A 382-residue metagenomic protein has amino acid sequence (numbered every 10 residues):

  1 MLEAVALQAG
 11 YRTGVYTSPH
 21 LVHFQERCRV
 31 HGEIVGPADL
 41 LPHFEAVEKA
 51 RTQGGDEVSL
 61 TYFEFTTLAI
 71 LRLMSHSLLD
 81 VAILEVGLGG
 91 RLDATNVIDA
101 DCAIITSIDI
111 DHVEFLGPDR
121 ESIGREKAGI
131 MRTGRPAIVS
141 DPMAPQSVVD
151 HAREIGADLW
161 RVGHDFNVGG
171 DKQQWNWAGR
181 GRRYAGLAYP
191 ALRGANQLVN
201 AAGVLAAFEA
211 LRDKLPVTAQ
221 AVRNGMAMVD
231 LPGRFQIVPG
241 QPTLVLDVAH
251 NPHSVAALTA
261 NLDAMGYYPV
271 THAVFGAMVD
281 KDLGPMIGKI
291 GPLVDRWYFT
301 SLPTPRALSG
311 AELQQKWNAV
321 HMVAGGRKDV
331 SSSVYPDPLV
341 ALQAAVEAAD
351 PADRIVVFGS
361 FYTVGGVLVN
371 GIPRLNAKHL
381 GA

Functional and structural regions predicted by a protein language model:
L2, R91-D101, L368-G371: Short Gly/Thr/Asp-enriched flexible loops that form oxyanion-binding sites at enzyme active sites
Q8-I98, E114: ATP-dependent carboxylate-amine ligase catalytic core
Y16, I138-D141, R153-G170, A191-G194 (+6 more regions): Beta-strand->loop->alpha-helix junctions that form or flank phosphate-binding loops in nucleotide-handling enzymes
V81-V86, D93-I104, I108-H112, D119-S122 (+1 more regions): Nucleotide phosphate-binding/pyrophosphate-handling subdomain across enzymes that bind or process nucleotide phosphates
G124-R132: Membrane-proximal helix-turn-helix segments that form the acceptor-binding/catalytic region of lipid-linked
I138, P142-G156, D171, T243-L246 (+2 more regions): C-terminal helical cap/extension that packs against the catalytic core of soluble nucleotide-cofactor enzymes
L302-R306, N376-A382: Short, flexible loop segments at boundaries between secondary-structure elements
S360: Active-site-proximal loop/hinge segments that shape catalytic or ion-binding/gating pockets
